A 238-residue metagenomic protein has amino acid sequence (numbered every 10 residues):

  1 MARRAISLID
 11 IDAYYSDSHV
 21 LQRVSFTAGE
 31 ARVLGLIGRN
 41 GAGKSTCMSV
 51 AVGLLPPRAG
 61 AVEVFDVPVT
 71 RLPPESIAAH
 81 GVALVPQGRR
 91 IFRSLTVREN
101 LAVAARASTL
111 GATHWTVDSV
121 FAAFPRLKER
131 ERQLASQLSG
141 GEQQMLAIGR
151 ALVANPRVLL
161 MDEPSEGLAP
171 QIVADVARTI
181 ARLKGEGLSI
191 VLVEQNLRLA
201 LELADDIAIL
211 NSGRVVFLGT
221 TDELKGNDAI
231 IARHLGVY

Functional and structural regions predicted by a protein language model:
S16, L72, V97-W115, A123-K128 (+1 more regions): ABC-type ATPase nucleotide-binding domains, specifically the catalytic core motifs of the NBD
I37-R39: The feature captures the beta-strand-to-loop junction immediately N-terminal to the Walker
V52: Helix-to-loop junction immediately C-terminal to a conserved catalytic motif
G60-V69, H80, T113-W115: Conserved ABC transporter NBD signature motif
A151-L152: ABC ATPase C-loop
L159-E163: Catalytic Walker B motif of ABC-type/P-loop ATPase nucleotide-binding domains
